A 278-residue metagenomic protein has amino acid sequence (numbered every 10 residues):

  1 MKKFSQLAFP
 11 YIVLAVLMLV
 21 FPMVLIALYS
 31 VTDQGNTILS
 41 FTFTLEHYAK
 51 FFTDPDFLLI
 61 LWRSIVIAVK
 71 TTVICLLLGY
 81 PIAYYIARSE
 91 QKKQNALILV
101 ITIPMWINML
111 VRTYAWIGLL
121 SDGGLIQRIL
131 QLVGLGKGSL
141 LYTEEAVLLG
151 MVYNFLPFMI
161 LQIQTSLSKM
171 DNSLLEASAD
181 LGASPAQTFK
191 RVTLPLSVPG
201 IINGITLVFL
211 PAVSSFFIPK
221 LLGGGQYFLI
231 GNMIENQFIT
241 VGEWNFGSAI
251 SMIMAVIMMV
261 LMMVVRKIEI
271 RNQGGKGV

Functional and structural regions predicted by a protein language model:
K2, K70-I101, I117, S173-L175 (+2 more regions): Transmembrane-helix boundary motif in ABC transporter permease subunits
K2, Q6-P10, Q164-A179, S248-V278: C-terminal transmembrane helix and the adjacent membrane-cytosol boundary/short C-terminal tail of inner/organellar
S5, G35-V69, I239-E243: Periplasmic/extracellular loop-to-transmembrane helix junction in inner-membrane transport proteins
F9-M23, L99, I103, Y153 (+2 more regions): Transmembrane alpha-helices
Y11, A15, E144-G150, N154 (+1 more regions): Hydrophobic alpha-helical transmembrane segments of polytopic membrane proteins
V20-P55, L119-G123, G224, N272 (+1 more regions): Short membrane-interfacial helix/loop motifs at transmembrane-helix boundaries
N36, L45, T113-V152, A186 (+1 more regions): Membrane-interfacial helix termini and adjacent extracytoplasmic/periplasmic loops of multi-pass transporters
N36-T42, G118, F216-G242: Glycine-rich helix-loop "coupling/hinge" segments at transmembrane-helix boundaries in multipass transporters
